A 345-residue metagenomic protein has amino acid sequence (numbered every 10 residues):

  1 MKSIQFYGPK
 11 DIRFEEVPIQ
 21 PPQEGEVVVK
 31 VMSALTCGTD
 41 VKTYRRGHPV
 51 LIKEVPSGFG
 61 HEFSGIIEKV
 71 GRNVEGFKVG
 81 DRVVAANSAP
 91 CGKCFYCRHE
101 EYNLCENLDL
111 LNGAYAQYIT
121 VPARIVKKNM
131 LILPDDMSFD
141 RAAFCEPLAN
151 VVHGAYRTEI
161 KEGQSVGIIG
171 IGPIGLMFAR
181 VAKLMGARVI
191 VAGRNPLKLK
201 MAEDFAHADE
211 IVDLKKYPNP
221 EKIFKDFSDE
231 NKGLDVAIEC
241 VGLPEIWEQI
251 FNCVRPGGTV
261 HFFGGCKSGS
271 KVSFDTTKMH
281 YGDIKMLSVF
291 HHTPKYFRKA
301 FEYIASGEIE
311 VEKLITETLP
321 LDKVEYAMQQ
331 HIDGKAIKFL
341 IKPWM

Functional and structural regions predicted by a protein language model:
S3, L184, V191, K225 (+2 more regions): C-terminal hydrophobic helical "lid"/dimerization subdomain of Rossmann-like NAD(P)H-dependent oxidoreductases
Q20-A34, H48-F95, I132-D136: Glycine-rich beta-strand-centered segment in the early N-terminal region that forms part of a ligand/cofactor-binding
C91-I169: NAD(P)H dinucleotide-binding glycine-rich loop of Rossmann-like/cofactor-binding domains, especially the beta1-alpha1
I168, K183-I246: Adenosine-nucleotide cofactor-binding segment
G175-L176: N-terminal Rossmann-fold NAD(P) dinucleotide-binding loop
P244-S306, P343-M345: Glycine-rich phosphate-binding loop and adjacent beta-alpha segment of Rossmann(oid) nucleotide-cofactor-binding
